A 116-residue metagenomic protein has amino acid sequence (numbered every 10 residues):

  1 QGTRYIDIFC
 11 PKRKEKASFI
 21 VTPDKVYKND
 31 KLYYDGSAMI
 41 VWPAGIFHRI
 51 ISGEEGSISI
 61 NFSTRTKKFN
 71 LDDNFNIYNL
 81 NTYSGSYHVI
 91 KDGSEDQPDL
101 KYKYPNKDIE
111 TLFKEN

Functional and structural regions predicted by a protein language model:
Q1, L32, I51: Short, conserved, surface-exposed binding loops centered on an aromatic residue
T3-D7: Short beta-strand segments in beta-sandwich/barrel cores
C10-F47: Short acidic-glycine-tyrosine-enriched beta hairpin
S18-V26, F47-N116: Double-stranded beta-helix
